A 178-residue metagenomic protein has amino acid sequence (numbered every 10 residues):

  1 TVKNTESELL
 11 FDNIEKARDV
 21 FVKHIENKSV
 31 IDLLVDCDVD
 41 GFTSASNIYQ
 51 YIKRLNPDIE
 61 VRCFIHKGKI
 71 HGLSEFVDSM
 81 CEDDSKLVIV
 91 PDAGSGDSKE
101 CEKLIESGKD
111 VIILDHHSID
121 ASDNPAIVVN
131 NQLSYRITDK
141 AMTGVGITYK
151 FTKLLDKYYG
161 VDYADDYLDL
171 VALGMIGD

Functional and structural regions predicted by a protein language model:
T1-G177: Replace "Mg2+/Mn2+-dependent" with "divalent metal-dependent
